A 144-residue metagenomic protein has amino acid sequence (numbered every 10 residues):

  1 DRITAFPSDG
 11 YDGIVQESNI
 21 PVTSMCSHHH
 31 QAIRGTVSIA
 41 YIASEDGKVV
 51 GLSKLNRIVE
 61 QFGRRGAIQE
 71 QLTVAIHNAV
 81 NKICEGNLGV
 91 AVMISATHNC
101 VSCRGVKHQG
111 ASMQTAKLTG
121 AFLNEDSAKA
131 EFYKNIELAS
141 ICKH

Functional and structural regions predicted by a protein language model:
D1-H144: A domain-level signal for the structural core that forms small-molecule/cofactor-binding pockets and catalytic centers
